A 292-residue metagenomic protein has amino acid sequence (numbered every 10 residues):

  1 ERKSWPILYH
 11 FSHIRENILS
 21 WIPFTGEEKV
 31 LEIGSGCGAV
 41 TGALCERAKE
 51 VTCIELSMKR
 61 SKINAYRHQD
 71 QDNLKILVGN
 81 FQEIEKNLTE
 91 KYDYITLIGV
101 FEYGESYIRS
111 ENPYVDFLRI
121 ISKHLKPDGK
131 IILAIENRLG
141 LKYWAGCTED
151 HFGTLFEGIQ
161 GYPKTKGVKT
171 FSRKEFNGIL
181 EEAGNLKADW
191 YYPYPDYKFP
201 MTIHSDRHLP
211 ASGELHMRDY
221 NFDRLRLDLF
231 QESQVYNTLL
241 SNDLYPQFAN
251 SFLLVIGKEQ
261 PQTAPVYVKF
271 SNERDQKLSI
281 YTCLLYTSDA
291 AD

Functional and structural regions predicted by a protein language model:
E27-G36: Conserved class I S-adenosyl-L-methionine
C37-A48: Conserved SAM-binding loop of SAM-dependent methyltransferases across substrates and taxa, primarily the Class I
A48-N73, N80: Class I SAM-dependent methyltransferase SAM/SAH-binding core
N112-P127: A short glycine-rich, Lys/Arg-flanked "PGG" loop and its adjoining helix->strand segment in the class I
L133-T154: Conserved class I S-adenosyl-L-methionine
K166-G184, W190: Short alpha-helix
P193-L285: Rossmann-like AdoMet/SAM-dependent catalytic core
Y286-A291: Conserved small/polar residues in nucleotide/adenosyl-binding loops
